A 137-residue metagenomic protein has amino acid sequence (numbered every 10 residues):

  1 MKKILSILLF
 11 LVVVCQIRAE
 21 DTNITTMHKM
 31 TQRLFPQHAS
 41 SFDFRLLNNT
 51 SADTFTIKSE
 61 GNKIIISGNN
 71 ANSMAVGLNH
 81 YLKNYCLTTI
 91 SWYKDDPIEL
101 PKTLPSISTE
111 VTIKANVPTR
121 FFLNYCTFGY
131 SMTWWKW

Functional and structural regions predicted by a protein language model:
I4-V13: Sec-dependent N-terminal signal peptides
I17-D21: Boundary at the C-terminal end of the N-terminal hydrophobic targeting segment
N23-F35: Short, non-transmembrane alpha-helical segments in secretory-pathway proteins
T31, S40-L46: Generic structural signal for residues in well-ordered beta-strands
P36-H38, L47-S51, E60-W137: Feature activates predominantly on carbohydrate-active enzymes
